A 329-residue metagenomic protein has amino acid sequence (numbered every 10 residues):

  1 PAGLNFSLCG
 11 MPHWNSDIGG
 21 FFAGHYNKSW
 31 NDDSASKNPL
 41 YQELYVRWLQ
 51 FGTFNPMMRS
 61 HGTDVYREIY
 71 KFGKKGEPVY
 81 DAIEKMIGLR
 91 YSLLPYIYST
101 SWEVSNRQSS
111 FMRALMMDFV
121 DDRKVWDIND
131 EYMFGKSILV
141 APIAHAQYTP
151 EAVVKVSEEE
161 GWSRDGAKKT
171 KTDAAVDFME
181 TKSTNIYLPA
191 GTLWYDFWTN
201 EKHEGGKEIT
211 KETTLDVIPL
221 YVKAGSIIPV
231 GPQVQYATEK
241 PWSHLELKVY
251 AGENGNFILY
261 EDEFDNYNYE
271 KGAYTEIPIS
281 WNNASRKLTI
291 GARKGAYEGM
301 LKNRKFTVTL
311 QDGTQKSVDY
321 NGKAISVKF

Functional and structural regions predicted by a protein language model:
P1-D216, V222-K223: Catalytic-domain carbohydrate-binding cleft regions of carbohydrate-active enzymes
M179-T181, G206-K207, Y320-F329: Solvent-exposed, conformationally flexible loop/turn segments
L215-A324: Accessory, solvent-exposed terminal regions and/or long lumenal/extracellular loops of proteins
